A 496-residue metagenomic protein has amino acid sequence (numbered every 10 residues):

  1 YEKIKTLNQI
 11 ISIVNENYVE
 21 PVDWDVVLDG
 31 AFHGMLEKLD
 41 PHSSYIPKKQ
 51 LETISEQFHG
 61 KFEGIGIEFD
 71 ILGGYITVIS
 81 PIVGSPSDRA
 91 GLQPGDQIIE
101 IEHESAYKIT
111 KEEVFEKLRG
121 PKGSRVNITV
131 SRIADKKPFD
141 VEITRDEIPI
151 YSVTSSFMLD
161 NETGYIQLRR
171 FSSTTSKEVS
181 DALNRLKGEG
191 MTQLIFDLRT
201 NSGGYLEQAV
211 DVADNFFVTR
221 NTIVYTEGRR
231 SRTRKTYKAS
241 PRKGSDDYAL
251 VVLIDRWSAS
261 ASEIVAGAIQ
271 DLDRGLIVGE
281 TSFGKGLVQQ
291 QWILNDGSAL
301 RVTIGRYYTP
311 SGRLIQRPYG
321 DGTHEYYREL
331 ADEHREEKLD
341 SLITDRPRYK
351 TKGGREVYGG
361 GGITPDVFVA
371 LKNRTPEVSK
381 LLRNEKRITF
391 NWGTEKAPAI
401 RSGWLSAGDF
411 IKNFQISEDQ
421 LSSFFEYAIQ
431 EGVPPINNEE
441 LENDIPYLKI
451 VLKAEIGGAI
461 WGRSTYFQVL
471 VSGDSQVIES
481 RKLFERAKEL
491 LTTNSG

Functional and structural regions predicted by a protein language model:
E2-K3, L7, I11, N15-W24 (+3 more regions): Cleft-lining beta-strand/loop regions that shape enzyme active-site pockets
Q9, V26-G30, G34, D211 (+1 more regions): Amphipathic alpha-helical interaction segments
Y18-I79, R125-S155, V224, L470-R481 (+1 more regions): Extended, small/polar residue-biased N-terminal targeting/export presequences and adjacent propeptide/linker tracts
I101-E102, S131, P318, G360: Residue-level recognition of conserved beta-strand edge/terminus positions
A261, D273, E280, G284-P347: Polar, glycine-rich mid-to-C-terminal structural blocks that act as macromolecule-binding/assembly scaffolds
L314-I315, Y319-G496: Conserved functional hotspot residues or short segments at active or partner-binding sites across diverse domains
